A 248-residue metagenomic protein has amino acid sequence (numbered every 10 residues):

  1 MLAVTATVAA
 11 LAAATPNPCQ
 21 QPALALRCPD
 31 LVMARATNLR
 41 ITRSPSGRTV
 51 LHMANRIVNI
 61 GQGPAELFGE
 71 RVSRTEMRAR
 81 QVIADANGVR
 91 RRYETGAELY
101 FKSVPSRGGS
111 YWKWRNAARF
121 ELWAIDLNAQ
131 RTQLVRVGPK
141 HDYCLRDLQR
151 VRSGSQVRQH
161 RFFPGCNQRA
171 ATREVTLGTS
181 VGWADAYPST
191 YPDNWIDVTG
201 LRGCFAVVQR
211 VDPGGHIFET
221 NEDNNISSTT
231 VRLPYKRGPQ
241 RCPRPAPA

Functional and structural regions predicted by a protein language model:
M1-T15: Secretory targeting and sorting signals
T15-I57, G61-E66, G238-A248: Boundary/junction segments of secreted and surface-exposed precursor proteins
Q21-A25, L31, Q62-F68, N128-V137 (+2 more regions): Beta-sandwich strand segments
T37-N38, T49-Y111, E121-A129, I217: Short amphipathic, basic-aromatic surface patches that mediate peripheral association with negatively charged
G109, I125, I196, L201 (+1 more regions): Proline-threonine-serine-rich low-complexity tracts
A117-A118, D126-G200, P239-A248: Exoplasmic/lumenal beta-rich domain surfaces
F120, L201-V211: A short tyrosine-centered beta-strand micro-motif
E219-A248: Short beta-strand elements
